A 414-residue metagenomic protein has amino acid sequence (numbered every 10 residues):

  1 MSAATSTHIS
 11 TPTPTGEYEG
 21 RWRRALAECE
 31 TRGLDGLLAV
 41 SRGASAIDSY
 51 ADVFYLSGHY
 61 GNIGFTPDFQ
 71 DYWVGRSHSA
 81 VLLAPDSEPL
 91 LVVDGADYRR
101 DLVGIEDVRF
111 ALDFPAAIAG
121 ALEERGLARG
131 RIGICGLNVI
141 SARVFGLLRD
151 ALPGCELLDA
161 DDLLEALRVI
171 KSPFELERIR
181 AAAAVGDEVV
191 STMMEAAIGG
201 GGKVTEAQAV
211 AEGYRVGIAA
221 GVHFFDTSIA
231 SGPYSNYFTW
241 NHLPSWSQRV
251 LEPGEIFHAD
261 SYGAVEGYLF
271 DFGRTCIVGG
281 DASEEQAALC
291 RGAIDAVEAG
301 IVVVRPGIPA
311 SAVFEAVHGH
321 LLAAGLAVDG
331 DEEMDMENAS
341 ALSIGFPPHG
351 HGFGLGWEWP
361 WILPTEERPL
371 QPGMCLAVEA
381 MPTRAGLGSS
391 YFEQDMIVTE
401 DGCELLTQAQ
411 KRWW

Functional and structural regions predicted by a protein language model:
M1-W414: Active-site neighborhoods and metal-handling regions in enzymes and metal-associated proteins
